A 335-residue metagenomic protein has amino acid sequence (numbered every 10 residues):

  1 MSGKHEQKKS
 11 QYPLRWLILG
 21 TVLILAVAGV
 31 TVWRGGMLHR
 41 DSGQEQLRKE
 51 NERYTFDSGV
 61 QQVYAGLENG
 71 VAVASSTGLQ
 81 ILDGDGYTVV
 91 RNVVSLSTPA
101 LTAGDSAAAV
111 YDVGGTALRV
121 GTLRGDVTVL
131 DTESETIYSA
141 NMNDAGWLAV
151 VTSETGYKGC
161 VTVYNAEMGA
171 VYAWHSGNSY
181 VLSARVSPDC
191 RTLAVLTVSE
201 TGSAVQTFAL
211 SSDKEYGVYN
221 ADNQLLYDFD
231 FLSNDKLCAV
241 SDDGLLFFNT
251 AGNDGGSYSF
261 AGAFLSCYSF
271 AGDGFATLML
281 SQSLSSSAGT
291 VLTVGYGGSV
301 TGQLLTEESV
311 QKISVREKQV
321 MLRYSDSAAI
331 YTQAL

Functional and structural regions predicted by a protein language model:
M1-R15: N-terminal Lys/Arg-rich, disordered targeting/topogenic segments
G43-F56, G86-V93, G125-T132, G169-H175 (+3 more regions): A short beta-strand motif characteristic of beta-propeller blades
D57-A65, S95-S106, S134-D144, N178-P188 (+3 more regions): Repeated scaffold domains used in trafficking and secretory/extracellular systems, primarily beta-propellers
D57-S106, G298: Extracytoplasmic/periplasmic/luminal assembly and interaction segments in envelope/secretory/respiratory proteins
V71, A108, W147-A149, C190-L193 (+3 more regions): Hydrophobic beta-strand positions that form the internal "hydrophobic ladder" of WD40/Gbeta-like beta-propeller blades
G78-Q80, T116-V120, G156-T162, T201-F208 (+3 more regions): Structural motif
R91-S199: Non-cytosolic head/periplasmic domains of membrane-anchored proteins
A173-L284, A288-L292: Acidic, serine/threonine- and glycine-rich low-complexity intrinsically disordered segments that serve as flexible
